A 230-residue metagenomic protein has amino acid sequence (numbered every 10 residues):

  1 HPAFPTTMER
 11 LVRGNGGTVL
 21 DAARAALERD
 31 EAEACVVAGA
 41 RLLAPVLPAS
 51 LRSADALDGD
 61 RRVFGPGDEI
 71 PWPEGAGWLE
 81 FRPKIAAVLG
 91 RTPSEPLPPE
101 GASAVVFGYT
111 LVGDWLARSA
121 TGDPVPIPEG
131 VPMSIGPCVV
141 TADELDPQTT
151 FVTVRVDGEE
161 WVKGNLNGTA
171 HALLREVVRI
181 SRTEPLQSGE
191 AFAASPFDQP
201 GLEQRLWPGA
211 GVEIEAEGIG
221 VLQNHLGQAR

Functional and structural regions predicted by a protein language model:
H1-L57, T153, G211-E215, R230: N-terminal non-catalytic cap/leader segment that marks the start of a structured domain
H1-T6, P83, G130-V140, A194 (+1 more regions): Charged, cofactor-coupling segments
E9-A26, P124-G130, R175-S188: Short, surface-exposed secondary-structure junctions/capping segments
N15, N165-N167, N224: Detector for Asparagine
D21-A26, P124-P132, D146-Q148, F192-F197 (+1 more regions): Noncatalytic linker/hinge segments flanking ATPase motor cores
A40-V178, T183: Glycine-enriched loop-and-adjacent helix/strand subsegments that border the catalytic/binding cleft of enzyme cores
V154-V156, L186-A194, V212-A216: Carbohydrate-binding surfaces in secreted/extracellular proteins
A172-W207: A conserved acidic, glycine/proline-rich C-terminal tail/linker
